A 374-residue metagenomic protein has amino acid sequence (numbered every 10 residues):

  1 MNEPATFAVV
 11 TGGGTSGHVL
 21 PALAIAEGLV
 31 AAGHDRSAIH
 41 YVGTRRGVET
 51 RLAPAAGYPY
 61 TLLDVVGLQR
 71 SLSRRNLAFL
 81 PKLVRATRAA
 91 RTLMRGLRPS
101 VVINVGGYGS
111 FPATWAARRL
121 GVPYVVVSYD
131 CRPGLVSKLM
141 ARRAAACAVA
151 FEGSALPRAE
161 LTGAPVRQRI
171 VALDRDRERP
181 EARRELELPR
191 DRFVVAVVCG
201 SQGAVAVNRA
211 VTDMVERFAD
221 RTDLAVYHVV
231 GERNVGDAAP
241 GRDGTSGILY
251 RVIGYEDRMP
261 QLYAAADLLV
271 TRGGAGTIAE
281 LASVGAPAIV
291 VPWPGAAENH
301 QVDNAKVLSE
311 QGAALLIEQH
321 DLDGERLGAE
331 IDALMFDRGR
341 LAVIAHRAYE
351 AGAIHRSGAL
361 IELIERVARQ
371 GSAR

Functional and structural regions predicted by a protein language model:
A5-G13, R36-K82, H320: Conserved nucleotide-sugar phosphate-binding/catalytic loop shared by glycosyltransferases and other
H40, P59, R118-P180, E185: Active-site-proximal region of nucleotide-activated glycan assembly enzymes, centered on histidine/acidic-rich loops
L52, E178-R184, L188-L269, V302-K306 (+2 more regions): Donor-nucleotide binding loops and adjacent catalytic segments primarily of GT-B fold Leloir glycosyltransferases
A89-V102, S110-V125, K138-R143: Glycosyltransferases and closely related glycan-assembly transferases that use nucleotide-activated donors
P99-V101, E256, A264-I278, A286-P287: Acidic donor-binding loop of glycosyltransferase active sites
L120, A264-A266, A282-V291, Q311: Conserved donor-binding/catalytic loop of nucleotide-activated donor transferases
R340-I354: A short, well-ordered alpha-helix in the C-terminal region of glycosyltransferases
A353-R374: C-terminal alpha-helical cap of glycosyltransferases
